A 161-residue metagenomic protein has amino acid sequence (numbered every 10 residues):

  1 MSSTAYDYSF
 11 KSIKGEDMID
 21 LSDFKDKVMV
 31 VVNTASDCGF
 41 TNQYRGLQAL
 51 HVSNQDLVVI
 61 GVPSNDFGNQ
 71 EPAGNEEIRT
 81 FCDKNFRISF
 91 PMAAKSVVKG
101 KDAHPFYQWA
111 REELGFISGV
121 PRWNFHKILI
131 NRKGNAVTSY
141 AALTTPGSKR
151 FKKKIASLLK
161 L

Functional and structural regions predicted by a protein language model:
M1-S22: N-terminal "domain-start" segment that seeds a small globular fold
D23-F24, A142: Residue-level structural signal for beta-strand termini and adjacent loop
K27-V28, D37, T41-N65, D83-F86: Conserved helix-turn-beta segment immediately C-terminal to the redox Cys motif in thioredoxin-like folds
D56-G74, S89-G100: Thiol-based oxidoreductase modules, predominantly thioredoxin-like and allied folds used for disulfide exchange
E76-N124: Short, internal strand/loop/helix patches that form the active-site neighborhood or redox-interaction surface
Q108, E112-L161: Thiol-/selenol-based redox modules, centered on thioredoxin-like and closely related oxidoreductase domains
